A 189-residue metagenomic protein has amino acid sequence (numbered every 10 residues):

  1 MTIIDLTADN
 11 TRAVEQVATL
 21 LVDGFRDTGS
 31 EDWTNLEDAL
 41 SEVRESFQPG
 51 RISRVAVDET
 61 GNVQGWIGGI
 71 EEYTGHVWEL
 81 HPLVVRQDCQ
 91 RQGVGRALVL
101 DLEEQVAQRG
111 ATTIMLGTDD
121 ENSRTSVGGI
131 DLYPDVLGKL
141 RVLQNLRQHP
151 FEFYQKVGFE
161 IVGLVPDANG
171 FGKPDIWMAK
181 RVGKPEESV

Functional and structural regions predicted by a protein language model:
T2, N10, D135-V189: C-terminal "cap" of GNAT-fold acetyltransferases
D5-H81, R86, R96-D101, Q105-R109 (+2 more regions): Acetyl-CoA-dependent GNAT
L83-Q90, T118-E121: A short, internal acetyl-CoA/4′-phosphopantetheine-binding micro-motif in the GNAT/acyltransferase core
Q90, A107, Q155: Short polybasic/polar patches that bind polyanions
G93: Conserved G/P- and acidic residue-centered "switch" motifs that form tight phosphate/ATP-binding loops in soluble
A107-L146: Conserved GNAT acetyl-CoA-binding A-motif
